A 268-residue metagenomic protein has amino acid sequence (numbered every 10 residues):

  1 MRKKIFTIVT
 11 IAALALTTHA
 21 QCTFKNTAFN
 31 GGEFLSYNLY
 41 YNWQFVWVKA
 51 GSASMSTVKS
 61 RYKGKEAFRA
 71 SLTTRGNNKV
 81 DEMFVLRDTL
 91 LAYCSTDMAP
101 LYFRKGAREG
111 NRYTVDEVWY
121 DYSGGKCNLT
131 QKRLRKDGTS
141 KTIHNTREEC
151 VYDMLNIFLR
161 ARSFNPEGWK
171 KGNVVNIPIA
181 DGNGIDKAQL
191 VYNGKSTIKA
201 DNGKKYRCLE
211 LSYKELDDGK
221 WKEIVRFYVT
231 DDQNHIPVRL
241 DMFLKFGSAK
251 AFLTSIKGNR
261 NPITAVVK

Functional and structural regions predicted by a protein language model:
R2-V9: Sec-dependent signal peptide recognition, specifically the positively charged N-region followed immediately by
T10, Y41, G124-K126, N156 (+2 more regions): Generic alpha-helical secondary structure signal
T10-H19: Hydrophobic h-region of N-terminal signal peptides that target proteins for export in Gram-negative bacteria
Q21-Y122, N165-K268: Acidic, serine/threonine-rich low-complexity disordered tracts
D116-F158: Hydrophobic, well-structured mid-protein blocks that either form specific transmembrane helices
